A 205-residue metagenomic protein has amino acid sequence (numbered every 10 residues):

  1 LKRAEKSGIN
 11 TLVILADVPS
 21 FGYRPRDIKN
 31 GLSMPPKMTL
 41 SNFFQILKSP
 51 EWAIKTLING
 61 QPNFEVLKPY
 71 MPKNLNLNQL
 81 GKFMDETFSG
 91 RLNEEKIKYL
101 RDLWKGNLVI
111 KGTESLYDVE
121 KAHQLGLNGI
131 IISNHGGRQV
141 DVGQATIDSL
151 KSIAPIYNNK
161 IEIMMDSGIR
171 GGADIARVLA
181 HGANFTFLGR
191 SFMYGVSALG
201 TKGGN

Functional and structural regions predicted by a protein language model:
L1-Q124, G136-Q139: Active-site entrance/lid segments in N-terminal catalytic domains of soluble metabolic enzymes
K6-N10, D102-K105, N128, P155-N159 (+2 more regions): Generic secondary-structure signature for well-ordered alpha-helical cores
L12, L108-K111, I131-I132, I163-S167 (+1 more regions): Hydrophobic faces of well-ordered beta-strands that scaffold small-molecule active sites in alpha/beta enzyme cores
A16-G22, L125-T146, I175-G204: Glycine-rich phosphate-binding active-site loops on the catalytic face of alpha/beta enzymes
S33-K37, I131-S133, S149-P155, N205: Short, structured secondary-structure boundary patches
G90-E94, L116, Q144-I147, G172 (+1 more regions): Electropositive phosphate-/nucleotide-binding environments in soluble metabolic enzymes
R91-D102, Q144-N158: Short loop-to-alpha-helix "cap/lid" segments that border enzyme active sites across diverse enzyme classes
E114-G126, I153-M165, I169-N184: Catalytic cores of alpha/beta
